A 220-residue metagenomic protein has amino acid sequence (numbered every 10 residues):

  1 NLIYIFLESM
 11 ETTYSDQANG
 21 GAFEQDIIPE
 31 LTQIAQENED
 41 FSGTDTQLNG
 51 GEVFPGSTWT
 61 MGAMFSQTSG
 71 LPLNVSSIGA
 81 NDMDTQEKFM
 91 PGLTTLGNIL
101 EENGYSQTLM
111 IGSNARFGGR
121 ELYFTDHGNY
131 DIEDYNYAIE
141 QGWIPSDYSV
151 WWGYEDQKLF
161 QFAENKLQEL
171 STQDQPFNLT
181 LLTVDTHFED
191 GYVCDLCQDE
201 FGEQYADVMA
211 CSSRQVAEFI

Functional and structural regions predicted by a protein language model:
N1-I220: Solvent-exposed soluble domains appended to multi-pass membrane proteins
